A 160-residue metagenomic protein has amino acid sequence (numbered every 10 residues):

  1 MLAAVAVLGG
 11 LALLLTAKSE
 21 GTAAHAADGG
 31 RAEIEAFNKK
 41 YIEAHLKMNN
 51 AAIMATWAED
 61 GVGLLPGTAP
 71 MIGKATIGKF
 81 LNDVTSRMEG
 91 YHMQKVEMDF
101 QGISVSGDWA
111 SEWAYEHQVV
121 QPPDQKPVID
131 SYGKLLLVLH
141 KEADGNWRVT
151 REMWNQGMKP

Functional and structural regions predicted by a protein language model:
M1-A3: N-terminal Sec-pathway targeting helices
A6-T56, P160: Short, low-complexity N-terminal intrinsically disordered segments enriched in polar/charged residues
H25, P123-I129, K159: A short acidic/glycine-rich loop-to-helix N-cap element
D28-E35, N50-V105, Y115, P127-S131: A solvent-exposed, acidic/Ser-Thr-rich amphipathic alpha-helical stretch
Q118-P122: Beta-strand elements of well-folded, non-transmembrane domains
Y132-P160: Short beta-strand edge/turn micro-motifs at domain boundaries
